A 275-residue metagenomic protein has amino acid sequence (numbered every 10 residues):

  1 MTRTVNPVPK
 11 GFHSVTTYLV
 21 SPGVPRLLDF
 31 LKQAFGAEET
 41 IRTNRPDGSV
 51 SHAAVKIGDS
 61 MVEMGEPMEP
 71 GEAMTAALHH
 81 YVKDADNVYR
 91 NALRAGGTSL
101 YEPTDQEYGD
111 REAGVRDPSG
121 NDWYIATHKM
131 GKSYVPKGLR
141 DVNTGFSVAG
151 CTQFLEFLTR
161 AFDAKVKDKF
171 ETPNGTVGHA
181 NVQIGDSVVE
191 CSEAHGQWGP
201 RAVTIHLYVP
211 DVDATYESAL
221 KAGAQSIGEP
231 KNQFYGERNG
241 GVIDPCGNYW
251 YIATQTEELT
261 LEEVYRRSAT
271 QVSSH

Functional and structural regions predicted by a protein language model:
M1-D29, T40, A76-L78, A126-E156 (+3 more regions): N-terminal beta-strand motif that seeds the catalytic metal site of vicinal oxygen chelate
V15, V50-S51, D110-E112, V142 (+2 more regions): Short loop/turn microsegments at loop-to-beta-strand junctions
S21-P25, K56-I57, M61, L78-D122 (+4 more regions): Vicinal oxygen chelate
K32, I57, R267: Residue-level hotspots at or immediately adjacent to binding/recognition sites across diverse folds
Q33-T40, G96-T98, R160-V166, G223-A224: Conserved acetyl-CoA-binding loop of GNAT-fold acetyltransferases
E38-T75, D122-T127, K167-P200, Y249-T254: Conserved short beta-strand elements that form part of the metal-binding/catalytic scaffold of enzyme active sites
R45-P46, D105-E107, K129, T172-P173 (+1 more regions): Conserved beta-strand edge residues that scaffold enzyme active sites
P67-A73, R90-R94, A126-Y134, A194-G199 (+2 more regions): Short, basic, helix/turn surface patches
